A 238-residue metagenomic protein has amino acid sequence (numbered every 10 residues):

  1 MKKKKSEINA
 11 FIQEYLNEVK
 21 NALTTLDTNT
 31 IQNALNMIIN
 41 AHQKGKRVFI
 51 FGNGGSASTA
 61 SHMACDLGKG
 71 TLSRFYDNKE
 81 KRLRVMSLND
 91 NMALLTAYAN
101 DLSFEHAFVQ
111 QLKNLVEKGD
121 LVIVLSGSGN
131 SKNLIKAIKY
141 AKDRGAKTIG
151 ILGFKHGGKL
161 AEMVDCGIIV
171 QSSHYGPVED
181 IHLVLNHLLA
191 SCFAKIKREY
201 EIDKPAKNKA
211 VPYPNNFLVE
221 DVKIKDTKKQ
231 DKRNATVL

Functional and structural regions predicted by a protein language model:
M1-L26: Generic N-terminal amphipathic, Lys/Arg-enriched alpha-helix
L26-K44: A short, well-structured juxtamembrane/interface segment
N40-L115: Glycine-rich, small/polar surface segments that engage phosphate groups of diverse ligands
G45-K46, G119, G145: Glycine-centered short loops/turns at secondary-structure junctions
S56-S61, N130-A137: Short glycine/serine/threonine-rich phosphate/pyrophosphate-binding segments that cradle anionic phosphate groups
N114, Y175-Y213: A charged, well-structured terminal subsegment
I151-V164: Short, glycine/polar-rich helix-capping loops at beta-to-alpha or helix-loop-helix junctions that flank or form
E201-L238: A short, charged, Gly/Pro-tolerant segment at domain boundaries
